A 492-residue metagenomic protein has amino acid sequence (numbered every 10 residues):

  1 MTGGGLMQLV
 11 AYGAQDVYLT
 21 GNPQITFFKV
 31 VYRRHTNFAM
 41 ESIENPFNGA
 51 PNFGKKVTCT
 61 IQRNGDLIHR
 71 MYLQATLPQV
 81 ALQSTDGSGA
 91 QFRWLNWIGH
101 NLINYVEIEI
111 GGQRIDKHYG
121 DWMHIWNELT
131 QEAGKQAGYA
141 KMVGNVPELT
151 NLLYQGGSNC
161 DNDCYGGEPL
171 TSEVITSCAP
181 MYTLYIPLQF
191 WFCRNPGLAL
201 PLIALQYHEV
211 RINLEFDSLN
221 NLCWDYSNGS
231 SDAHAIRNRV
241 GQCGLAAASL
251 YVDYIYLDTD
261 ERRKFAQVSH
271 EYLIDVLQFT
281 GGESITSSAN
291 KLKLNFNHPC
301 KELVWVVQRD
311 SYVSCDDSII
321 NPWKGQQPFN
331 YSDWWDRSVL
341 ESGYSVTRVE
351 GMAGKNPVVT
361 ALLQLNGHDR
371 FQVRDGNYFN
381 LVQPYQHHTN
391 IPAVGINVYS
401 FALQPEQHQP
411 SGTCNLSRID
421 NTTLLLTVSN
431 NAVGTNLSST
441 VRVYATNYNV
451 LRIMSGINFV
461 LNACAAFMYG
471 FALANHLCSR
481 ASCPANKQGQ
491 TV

Functional and structural regions predicted by a protein language model:
M1-V492: Short, low-complexity Pro/Thr/Gly
